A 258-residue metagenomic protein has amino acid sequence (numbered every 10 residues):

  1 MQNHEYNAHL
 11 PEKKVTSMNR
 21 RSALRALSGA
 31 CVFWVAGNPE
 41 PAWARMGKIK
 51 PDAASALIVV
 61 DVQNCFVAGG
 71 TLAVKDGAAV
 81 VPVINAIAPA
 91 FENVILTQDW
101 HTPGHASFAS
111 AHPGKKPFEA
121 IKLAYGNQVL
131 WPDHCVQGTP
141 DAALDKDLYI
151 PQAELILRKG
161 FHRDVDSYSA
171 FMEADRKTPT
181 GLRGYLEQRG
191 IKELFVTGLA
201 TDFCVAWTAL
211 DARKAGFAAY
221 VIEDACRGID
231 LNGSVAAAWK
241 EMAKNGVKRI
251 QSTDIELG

Functional and structural regions predicted by a protein language model:
M1-M18: N-terminal secretory signal peptides
N19-S28: N-terminal export leaders
V35-P41: C-terminal segment of classical bacterial N-terminal signal peptides
W43-G160, Q188, K192, K214-V221 (+1 more regions): Active-site acidic carboxylates
I150-Y185: Histidine/lysine/aspartate-rich catalytic loop segments that bind and position anionic ligands
I191-W207, V221-R227: Glycine-rich anion-binding loop/nest that anchors nucleotide
A206-K214: Histidine-anchored nucleotide/phosphate-binding helix
